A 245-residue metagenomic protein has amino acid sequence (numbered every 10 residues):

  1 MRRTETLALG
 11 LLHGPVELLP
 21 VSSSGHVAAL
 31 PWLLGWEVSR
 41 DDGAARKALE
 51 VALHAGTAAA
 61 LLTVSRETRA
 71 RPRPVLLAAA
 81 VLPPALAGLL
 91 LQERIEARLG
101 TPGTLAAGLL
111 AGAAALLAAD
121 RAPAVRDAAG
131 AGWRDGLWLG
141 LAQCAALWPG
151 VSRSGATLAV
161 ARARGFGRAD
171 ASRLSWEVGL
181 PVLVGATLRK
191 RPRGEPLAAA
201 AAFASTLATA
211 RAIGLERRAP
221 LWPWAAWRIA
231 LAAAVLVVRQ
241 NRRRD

Functional and structural regions predicted by a protein language model:
M1-D245: Multi-pass membrane proteins that catalyze or facilitate reactions on polyprenyl-/lipid-phosphate substrates and their
